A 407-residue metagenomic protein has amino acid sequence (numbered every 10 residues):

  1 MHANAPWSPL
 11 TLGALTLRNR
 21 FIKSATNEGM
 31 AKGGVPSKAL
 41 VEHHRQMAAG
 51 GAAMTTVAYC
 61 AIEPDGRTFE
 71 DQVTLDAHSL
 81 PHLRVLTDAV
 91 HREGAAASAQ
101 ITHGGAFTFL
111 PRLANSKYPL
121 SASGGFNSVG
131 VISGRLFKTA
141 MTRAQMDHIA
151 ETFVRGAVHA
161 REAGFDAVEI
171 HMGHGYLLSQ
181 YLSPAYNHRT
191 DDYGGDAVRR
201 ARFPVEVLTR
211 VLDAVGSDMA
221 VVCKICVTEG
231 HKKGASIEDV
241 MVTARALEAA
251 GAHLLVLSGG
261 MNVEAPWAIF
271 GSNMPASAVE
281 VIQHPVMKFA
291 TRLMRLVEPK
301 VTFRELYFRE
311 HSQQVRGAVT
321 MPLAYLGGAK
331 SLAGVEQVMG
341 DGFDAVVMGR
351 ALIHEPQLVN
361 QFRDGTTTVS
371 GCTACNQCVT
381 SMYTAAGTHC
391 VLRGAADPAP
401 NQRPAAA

Functional and structural regions predicted by a protein language model:
M1-A407: Flavin-dependent oxidoreductase catalytic cores
